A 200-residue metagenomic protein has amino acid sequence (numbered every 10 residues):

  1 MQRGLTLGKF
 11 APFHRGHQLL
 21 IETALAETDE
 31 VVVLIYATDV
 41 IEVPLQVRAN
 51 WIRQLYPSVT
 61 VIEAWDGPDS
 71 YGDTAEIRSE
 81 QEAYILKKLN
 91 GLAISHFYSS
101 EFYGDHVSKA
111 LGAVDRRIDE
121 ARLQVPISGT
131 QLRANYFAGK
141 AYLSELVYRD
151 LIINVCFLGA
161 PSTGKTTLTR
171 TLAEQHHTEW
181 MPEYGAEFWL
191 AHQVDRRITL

Functional and structural regions predicted by a protein language model:
M1-N154: Nucleotidyltransferase catalytic core that binds NTPs
A160: P-loop (Walker A) phosphate-binding loop of NTP-binding proteins
G164: Conserved glycine(s) of the Walker
L168, L172: Hydrophobic positions on the alpha1 helix immediately C-terminal to the Walker A/P-loop
A173-L200: Conserved substrate/cofactor phosphate-moiety recognition/catalytic segment in nucleotide-dependent phosphotransferases
